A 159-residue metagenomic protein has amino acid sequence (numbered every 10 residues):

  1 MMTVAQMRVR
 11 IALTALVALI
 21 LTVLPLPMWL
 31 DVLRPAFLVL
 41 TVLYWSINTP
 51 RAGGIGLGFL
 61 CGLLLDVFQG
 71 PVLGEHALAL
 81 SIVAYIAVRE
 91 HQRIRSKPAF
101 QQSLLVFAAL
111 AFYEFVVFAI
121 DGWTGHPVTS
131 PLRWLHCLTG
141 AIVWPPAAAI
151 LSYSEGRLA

Functional and structural regions predicted by a protein language model:
M1-A159: Terminal, non-globular segments
